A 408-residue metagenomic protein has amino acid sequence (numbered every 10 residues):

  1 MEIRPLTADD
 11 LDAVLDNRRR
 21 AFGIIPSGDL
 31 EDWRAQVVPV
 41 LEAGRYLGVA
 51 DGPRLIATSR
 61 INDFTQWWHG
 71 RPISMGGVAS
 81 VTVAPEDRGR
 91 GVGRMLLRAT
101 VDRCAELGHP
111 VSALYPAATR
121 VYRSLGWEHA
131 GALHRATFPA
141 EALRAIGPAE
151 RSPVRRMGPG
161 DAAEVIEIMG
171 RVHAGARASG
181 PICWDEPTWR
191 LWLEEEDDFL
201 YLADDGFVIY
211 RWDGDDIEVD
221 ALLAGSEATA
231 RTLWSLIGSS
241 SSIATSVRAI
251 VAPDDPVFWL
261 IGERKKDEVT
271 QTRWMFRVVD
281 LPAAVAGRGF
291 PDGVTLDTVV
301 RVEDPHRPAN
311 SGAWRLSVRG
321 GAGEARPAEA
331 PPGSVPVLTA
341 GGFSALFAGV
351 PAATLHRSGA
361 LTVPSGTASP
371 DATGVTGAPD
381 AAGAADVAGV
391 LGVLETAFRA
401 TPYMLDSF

Functional and structural regions predicted by a protein language model:
M1-D63, W68-G77, L143-E186, D215-I217 (+1 more regions): Short amphipathic alpha-helix that is part of the acyltransferase structural core
L6, V81-V83, L222: Hydrophobic adenine-recognition pocket in adenosine-nucleotide-binding enzymes
G44-G48, T58, S80, D197-L202 (+1 more regions): Short hydrophobic/aromatic beta-strand element in the GNAT-like acyltransferase core that lines or flanks the acyl-donor
P85, L97-V111: Hydrophobic alpha-helical hairpins/lids featuring a short glycine-rich hinge
D87-A99, A228-T232: Conserved acetyl-CoA pyrophosphate-binding loop and the N-cap/start of the following alpha-helix in GNAT-like
E106-P110, Y115-H134, D254-T270: Conserved active-site alpha-helix within GNAT-family acetyltransferase domains
P153-F408: Intrinsically disordered, low-complexity, positively biased terminal segments
